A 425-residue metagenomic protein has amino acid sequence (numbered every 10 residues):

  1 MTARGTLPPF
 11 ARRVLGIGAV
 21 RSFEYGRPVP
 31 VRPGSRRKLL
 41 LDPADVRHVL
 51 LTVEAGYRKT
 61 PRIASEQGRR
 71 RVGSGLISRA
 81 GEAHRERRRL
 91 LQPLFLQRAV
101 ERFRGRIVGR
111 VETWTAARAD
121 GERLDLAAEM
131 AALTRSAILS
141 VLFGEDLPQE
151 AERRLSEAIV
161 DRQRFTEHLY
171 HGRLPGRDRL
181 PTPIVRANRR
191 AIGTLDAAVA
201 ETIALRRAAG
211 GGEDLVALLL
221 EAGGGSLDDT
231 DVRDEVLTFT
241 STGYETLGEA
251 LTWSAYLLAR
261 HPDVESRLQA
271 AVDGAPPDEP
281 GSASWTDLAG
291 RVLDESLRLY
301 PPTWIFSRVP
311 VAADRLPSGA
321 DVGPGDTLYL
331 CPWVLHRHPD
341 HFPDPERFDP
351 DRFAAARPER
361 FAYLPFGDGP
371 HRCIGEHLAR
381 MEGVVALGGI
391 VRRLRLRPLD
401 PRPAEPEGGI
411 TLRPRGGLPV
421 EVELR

Functional and structural regions predicted by a protein language model:
M1, R104, V108, A158 (+7 more regions): Cytochrome P450 I-helix active-site segment
M1-E86, E101, G105-T113, R186 (+1 more regions): N-terminal membrane-proximal hinge/A-helix region immediately C-terminal to the signal-anchor transmembrane segment
T6-G26, D278-S318, P339: Conserved cytochrome P450 K-helix E-x-x-R motif and the immediately C-terminal K′/meander segment
A19-S22, V111, E157-D161, D273-A275 (+2 more regions): Cytochrome P450 proximal C-terminal region
R58-A64, A83, A99-E249: Cytochrome P450 heme-thiolate monooxygenase catalytic core
T246-A271, E376-L394: Cytochrome P450 catalytic-core helices
A313, L330-A356: Conserved cytochrome P450 K-helix/beta-meander segment immediately N-terminal to the heme-binding cysteine loop
